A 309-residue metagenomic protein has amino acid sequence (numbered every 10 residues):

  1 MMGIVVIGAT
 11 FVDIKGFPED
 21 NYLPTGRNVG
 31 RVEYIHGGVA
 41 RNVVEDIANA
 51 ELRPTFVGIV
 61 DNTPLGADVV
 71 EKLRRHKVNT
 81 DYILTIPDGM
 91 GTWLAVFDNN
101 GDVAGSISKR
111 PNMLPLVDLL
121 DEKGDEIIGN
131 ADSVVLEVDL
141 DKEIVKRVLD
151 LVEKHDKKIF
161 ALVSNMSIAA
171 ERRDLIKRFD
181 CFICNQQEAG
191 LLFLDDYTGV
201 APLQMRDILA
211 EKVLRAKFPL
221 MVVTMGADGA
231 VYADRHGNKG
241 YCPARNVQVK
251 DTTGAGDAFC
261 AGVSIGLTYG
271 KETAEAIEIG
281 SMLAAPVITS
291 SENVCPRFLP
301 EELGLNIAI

Functional and structural regions predicted by a protein language model:
M1-R75, W93, Q248: Glycine-rich phosphate/adenosyl-contacting loop at the front of the ribokinase-like
I4-V5, N28, G199-I309: Conserved phosphate-binding/catalytic region of the ribokinase-like
I47, N185, G256: Short, conserved phosphate/pyrophosphate- and ester-handling motifs at nucleotide-, phospho-/glycolipid
N62-T63, D139-E143, V163-I168: Short beta->alpha connector loops
K72-P87: A glycine-rich helix N-cap at a beta->alpha junction
T85, A95-S133, V138: Conserved phosphate-binding/catalytic loop of the ribokinase/pfkB sugar-kinase fold
E153-K239: Conserved phosphate/ATP/ADP-binding segment of small-molecule kinases
